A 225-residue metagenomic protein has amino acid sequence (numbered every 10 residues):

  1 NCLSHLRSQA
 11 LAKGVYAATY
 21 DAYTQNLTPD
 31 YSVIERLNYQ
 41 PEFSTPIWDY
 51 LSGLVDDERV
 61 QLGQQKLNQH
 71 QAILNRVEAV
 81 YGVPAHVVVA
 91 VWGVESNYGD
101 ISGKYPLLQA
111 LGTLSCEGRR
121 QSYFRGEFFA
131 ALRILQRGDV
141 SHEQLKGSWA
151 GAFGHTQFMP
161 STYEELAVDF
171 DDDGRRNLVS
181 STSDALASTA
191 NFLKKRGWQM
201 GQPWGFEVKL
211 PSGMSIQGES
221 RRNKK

Functional and structural regions predicted by a protein language model:
N1-A22: Mature N-terminal segment immediately following signal peptide/propeptide cleavage in secreted/periplasmic
V15-K225: Catalytic glycan-binding domains that act on GlcNAc-containing polysaccharides
